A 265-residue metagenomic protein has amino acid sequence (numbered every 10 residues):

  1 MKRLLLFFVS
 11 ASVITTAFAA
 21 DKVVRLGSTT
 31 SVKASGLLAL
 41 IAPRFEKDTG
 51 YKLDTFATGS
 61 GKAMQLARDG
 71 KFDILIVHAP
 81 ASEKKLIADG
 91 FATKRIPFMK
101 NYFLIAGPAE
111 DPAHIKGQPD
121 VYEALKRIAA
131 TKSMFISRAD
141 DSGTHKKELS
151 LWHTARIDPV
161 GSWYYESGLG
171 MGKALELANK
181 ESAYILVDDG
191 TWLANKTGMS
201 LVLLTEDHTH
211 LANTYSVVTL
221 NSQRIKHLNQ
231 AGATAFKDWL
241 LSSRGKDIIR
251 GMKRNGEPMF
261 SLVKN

Functional and structural regions predicted by a protein language model:
L4-V13: Sec-dependent N-terminal signal peptides
V13-A19: C-terminal segment of classical bacterial N-terminal signal peptides
A19-K52, G61, Q65-K71, A79-P80 (+3 more regions): Exported/periplasmic ABC-transporter solute-binding proteins
I74-K100: Acidic, polar ligand-binding/catalytic clefts
I105: Serine endopeptidase catalytic core focused on the charge-relay Asp
